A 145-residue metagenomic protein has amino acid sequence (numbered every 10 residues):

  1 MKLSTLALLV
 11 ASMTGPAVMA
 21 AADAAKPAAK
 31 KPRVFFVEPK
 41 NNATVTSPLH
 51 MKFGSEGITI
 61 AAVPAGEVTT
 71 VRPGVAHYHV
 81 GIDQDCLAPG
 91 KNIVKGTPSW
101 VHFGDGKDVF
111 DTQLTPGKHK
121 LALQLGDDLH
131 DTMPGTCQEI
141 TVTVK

Functional and structural regions predicted by a protein language model:
M1-A7: Bacterial N-terminal signal peptides that target proteins for export
A7-G15: Bacterial N-terminal signal peptides
P16-A20: Sec/Tat signal peptide C-region and signal peptidase I cleavage site
D23-R33: Proline/serine/threonine-rich low-complexity linkers at boundaries of modular beta-sandwich domains
P27, N42, P48-E56, I60-K145: Long, low-complexity serine/threonine/glycine- and acidic-rich segments characteristic of extracellular
V34-F35, G104: Short gly/ser/thr-rich secondary-structure transition/capping motifs
F36-K40: Surface-exposed, proline-enriched loop/turn segments that connect beta strands in immunoglobulin-like
